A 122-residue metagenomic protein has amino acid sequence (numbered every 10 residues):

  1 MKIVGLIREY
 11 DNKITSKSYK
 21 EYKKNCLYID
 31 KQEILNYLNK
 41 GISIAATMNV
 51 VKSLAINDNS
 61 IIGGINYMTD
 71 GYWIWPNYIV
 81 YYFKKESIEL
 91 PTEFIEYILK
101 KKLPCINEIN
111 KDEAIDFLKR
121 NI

Functional and structural regions predicted by a protein language model:
M1-I122: Alpha-helical interaction/linker modules in multidomain eukaryotic proteins
